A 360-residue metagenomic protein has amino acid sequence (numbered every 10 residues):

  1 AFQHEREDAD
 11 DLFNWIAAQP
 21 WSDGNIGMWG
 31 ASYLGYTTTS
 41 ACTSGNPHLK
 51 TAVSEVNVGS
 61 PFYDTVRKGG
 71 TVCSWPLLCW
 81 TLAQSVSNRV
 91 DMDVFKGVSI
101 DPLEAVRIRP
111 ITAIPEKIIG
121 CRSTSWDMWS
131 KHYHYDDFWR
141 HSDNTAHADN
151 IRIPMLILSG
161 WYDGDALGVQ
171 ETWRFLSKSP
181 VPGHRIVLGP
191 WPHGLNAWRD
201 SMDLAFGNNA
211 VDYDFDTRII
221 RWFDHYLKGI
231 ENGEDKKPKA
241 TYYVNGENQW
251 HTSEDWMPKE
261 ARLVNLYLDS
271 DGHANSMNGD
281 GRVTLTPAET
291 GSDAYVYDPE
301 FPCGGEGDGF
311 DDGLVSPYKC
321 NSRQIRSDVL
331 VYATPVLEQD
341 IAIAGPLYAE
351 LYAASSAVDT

Functional and structural regions predicted by a protein language model:
F2-P20: Alpha/beta-hydrolase active-site loop
P20-S32: Alpha/beta-hydrolase fold nucleophile elbow
M28-G30, E55, L158: Short beta-strand immediately N-terminal to the catalytic nucleophile in serine-hydrolase-like folds
G30-S40: Glycine-rich nucleophile elbow surrounding the catalytic serine of serine-hydrolase chemistry
T43-N150: Accessory cap/linker subdomain of secreted extracellular hydrolases
A105-I111, N196, S201-T360: C-terminal, loop-rich substrate-recognition/catalytic regions characterized by aromatic stacking residues
I151, I157-S159: Short beta-strand/loop motif that positions the catalytic acidic residue of the alpha/beta-hydrolase fold
L167-H184: Active-site-adjacent alpha-helix of alpha/beta-hydrolase-fold enzymes
